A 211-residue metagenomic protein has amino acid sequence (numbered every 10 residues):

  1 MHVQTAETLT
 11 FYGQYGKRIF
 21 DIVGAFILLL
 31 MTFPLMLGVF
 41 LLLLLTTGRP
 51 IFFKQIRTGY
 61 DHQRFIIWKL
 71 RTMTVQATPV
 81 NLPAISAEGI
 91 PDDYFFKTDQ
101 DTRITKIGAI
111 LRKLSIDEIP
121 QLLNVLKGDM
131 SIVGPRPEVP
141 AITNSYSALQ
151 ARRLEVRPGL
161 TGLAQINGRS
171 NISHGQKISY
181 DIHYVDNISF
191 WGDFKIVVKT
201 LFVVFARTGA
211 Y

Functional and structural regions predicted by a protein language model:
Q4, T8-V80, F190, K195-Y211: A hydrophobic, helix-centered structural microdomain
E7-Y12, D99, L149, R153-Y211: C-terminal terminal-structure detector
D21, D117-Q121, D181, D193: Acidic active-site catalytic centers that drive phospho-/nucleotidyl reactions and related ester hydrolyses
A25, F40, F53, T105-A109 (+2 more regions): Positions in alpha-helical segments
F53-T102, T161-S179: Short, glycine-rich, amphipathic interfacial segments at transmembrane boundaries or analogous
Y94-V156, I196-T200: A short, structured surface patch at a secondary-structure boundary
